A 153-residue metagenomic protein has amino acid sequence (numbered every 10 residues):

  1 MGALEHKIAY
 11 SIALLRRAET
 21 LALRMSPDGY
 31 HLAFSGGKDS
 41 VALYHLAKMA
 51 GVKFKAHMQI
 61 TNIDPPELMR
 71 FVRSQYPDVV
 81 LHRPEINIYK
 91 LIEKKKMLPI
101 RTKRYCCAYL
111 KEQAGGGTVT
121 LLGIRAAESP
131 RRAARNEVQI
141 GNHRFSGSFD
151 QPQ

Functional and structural regions predicted by a protein language model:
M1-Q153: ATP-dependent adenylation/nucleotidyltransferase module used to activate substrates
